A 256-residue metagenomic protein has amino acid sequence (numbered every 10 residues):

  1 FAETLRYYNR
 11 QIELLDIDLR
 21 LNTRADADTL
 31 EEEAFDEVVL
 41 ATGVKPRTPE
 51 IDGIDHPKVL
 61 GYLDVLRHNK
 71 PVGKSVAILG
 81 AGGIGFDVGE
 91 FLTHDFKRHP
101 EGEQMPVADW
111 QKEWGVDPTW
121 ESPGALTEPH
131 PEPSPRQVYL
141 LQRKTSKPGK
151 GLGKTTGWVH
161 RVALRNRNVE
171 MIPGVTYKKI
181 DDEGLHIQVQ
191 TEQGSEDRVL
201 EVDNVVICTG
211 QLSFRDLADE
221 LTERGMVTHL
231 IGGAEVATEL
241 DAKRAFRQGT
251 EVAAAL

Functional and structural regions predicted by a protein language model:
F1-F35, G149-V175: N-terminal Rossmann-like dinucleotide/flavin-binding domain of flavoprotein oxidoreductases that bind FAD/FMN
R6, H56-V59: Short capping/connector residues at structural and topological boundaries
R20-E31, T42-D55, Y62-L152, Q188-L256: Rossmann-like dinucleotide/flavin-binding elements
D182-H186: Short, hydrophobic/aromatic-rich segments at coil-to-beta transitions
